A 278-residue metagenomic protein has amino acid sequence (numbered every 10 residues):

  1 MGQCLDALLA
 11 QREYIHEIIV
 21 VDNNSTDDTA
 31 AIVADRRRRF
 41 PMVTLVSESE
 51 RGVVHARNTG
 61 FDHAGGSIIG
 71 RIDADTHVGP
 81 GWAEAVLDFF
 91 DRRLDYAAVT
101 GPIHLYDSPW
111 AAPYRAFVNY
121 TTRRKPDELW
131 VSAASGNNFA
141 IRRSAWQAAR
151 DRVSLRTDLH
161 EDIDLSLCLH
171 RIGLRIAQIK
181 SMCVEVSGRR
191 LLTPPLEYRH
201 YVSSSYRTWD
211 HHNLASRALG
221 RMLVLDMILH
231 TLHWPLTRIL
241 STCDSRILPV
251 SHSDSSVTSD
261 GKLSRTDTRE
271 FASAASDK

Functional and structural regions predicted by a protein language model:
D6-I15: Short, acidic, metal-binding catalytic loop of nucleotide-sugar glycosyltransferases
A7, D22-A31, T76: A conserved acidic beta->alpha catalytic loop
E48-A64: Glycine-rich, basic loop-to-helix element that forms the pyrophosphate-binding segment of sugar-nucleotide handling
S67-H77: Short beta-strand-to-loop acidic/aromatic patch adjacent to the donor-nucleotide binding site
G81-A111: Conserved donor NDP-sugar-binding/catalytic core segment of glycosyltransferases
G101-P102, A111-S132: Short, flexible, basic/aromatic active-site loop/helix in glycosyltransferases
T157-L165: Acidic donor-binding loop at a coil-to-helix junction in glycosyltransferase catalytic cores that engages
D210-K278: Terminal low-complexity segments of carbohydrate-biosynthetic enzymes
